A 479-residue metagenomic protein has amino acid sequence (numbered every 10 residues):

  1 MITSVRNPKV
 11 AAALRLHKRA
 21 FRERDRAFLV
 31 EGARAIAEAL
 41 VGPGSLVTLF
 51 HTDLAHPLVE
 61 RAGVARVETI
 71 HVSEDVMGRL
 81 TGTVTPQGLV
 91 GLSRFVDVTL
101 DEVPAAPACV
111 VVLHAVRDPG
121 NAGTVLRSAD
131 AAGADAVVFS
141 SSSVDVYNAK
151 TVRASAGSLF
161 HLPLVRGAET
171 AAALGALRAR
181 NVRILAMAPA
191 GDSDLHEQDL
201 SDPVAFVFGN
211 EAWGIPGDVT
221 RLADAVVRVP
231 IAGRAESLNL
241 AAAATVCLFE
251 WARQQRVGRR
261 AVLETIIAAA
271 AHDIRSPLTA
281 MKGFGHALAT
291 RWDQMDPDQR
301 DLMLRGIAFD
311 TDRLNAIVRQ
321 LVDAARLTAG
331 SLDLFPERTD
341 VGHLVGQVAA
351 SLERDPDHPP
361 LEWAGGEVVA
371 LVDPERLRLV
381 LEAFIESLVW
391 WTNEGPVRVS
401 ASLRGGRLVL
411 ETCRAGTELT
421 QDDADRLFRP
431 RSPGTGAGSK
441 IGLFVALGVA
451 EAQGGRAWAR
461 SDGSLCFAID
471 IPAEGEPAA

Functional and structural regions predicted by a protein language model:
M1-T52: Boundary-proximal intrinsically disordered activation/regulatory segments immediately upstream of a helical core
V41, V96-V98, E102-G191: RNA substrate-binding interface of SAM-dependent RNA methyltransferases
A223, L419-R431: Short conserved segment of the HATPase_c
R256-A271: Conserved HAMP-HisKA connector
F309-L314: Short alpha-helical segment of the dimerization/phosphotransfer core of two-component systems
G454-G455: Conserved glycine-rich
